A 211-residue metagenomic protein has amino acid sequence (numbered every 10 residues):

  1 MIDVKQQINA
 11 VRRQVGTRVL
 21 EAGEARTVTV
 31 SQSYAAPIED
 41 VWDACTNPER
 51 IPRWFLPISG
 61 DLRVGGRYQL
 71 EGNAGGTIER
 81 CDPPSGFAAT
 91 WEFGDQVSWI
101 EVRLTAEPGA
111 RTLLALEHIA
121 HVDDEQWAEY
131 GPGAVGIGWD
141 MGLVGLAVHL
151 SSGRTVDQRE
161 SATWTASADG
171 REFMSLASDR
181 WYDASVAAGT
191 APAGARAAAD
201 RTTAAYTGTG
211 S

Functional and structural regions predicted by a protein language model:
M1-E21, I119-S211: Terminal "cap-and-tail" regions of soluble proteins that handle hydrophobic small molecules
E21-G23, T29-V30, A36, D40 (+2 more regions): Short beta-edge strand/loop motif at the mouth of beta-sheet-based domains
Q32, G76-E79, W99-A106: Hydrophobic/aromatic beta-strand elements that line small-molecule binding cavities or substrate pockets in beta-rich
Q32-Y34, Q69-L70, A74-T77, T90-F93 (+3 more regions): Hydrophobic alpha-helical segments that drive targeting, anchoring, or assembly
V41-W42, I51, I78, F87-A89 (+3 more regions): Hydrophobic pocket/interface hotspot
S59, G86, E92-G94, S98 (+1 more regions): Vicinal oxygen chelate
P83-P84, G94-Q96, E107-R111: Short strand-connecting beta-turns/loops that link adjacent beta-strands
F87, Q96, R103, A115-E117: Ligand-binding pocket scaffold of soluble enzyme catalytic domains
